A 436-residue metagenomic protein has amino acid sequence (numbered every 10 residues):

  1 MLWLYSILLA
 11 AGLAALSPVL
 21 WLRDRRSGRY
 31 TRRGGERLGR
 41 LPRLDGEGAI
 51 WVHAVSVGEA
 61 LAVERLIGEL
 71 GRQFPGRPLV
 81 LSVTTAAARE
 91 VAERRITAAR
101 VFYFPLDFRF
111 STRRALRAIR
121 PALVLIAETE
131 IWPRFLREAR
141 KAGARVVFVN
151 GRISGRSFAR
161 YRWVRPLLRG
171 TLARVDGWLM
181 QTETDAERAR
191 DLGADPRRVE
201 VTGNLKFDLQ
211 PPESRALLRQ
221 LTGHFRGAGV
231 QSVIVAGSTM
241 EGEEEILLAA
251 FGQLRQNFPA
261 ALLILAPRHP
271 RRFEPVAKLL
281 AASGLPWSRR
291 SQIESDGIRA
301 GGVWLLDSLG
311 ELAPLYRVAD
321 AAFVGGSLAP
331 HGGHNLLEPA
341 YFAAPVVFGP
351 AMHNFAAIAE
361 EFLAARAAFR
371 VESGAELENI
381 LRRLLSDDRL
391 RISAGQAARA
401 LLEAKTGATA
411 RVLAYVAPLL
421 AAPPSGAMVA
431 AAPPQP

Functional and structural regions predicted by a protein language model:
M1-P436: Nucleotide-activated sugar donor-binding and catalytic core shared by glycosyltransferases and related lipid-linked
